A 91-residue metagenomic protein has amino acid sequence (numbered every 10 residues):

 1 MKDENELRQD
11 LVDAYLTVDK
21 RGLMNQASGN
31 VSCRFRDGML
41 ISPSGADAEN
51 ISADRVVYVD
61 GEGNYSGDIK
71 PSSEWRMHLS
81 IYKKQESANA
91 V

Functional and structural regions predicted by a protein language model:
K2-E86: An anion-binding catalytic pocket shared by soluble metabolic enzymes
A90-V91: Short glycine-aspartate micro-motif
